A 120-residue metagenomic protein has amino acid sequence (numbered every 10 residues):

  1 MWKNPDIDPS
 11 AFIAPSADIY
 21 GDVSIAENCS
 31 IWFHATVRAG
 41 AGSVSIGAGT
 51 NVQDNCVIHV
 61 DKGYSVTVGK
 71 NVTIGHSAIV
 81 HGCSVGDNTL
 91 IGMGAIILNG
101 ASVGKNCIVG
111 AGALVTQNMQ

Functional and structural regions predicted by a protein language model:
M1-W2: Extended, non-globular alpha-helical segments
P9, A14-P15, Y20-G21, A26-E27 (+14 more regions): Left-handed beta-helix
S43: Phosphate/pyrophosphate-binding betaalpha-module
